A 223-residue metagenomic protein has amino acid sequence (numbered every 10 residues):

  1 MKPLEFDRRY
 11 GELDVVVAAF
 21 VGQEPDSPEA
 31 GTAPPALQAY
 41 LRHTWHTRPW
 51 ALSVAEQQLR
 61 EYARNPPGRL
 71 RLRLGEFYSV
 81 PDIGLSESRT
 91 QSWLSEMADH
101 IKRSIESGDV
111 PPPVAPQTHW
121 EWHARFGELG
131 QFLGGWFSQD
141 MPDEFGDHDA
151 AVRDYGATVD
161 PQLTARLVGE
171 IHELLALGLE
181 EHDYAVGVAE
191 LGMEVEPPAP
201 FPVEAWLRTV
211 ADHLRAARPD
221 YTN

Functional and structural regions predicted by a protein language model:
M1-R42, A98, D109-R153, A211 (+1 more regions): Short terminal alpha-helical segments
L4, R8, W50, V54 (+8 more regions): Alpha-helix boundary/N-cap detector
V16, A36, Y40, A55-Q58 (+10 more regions): Charge-rich, solvent-exposed alpha-helical interaction surfaces
A19, Q23, S27, H43 (+11 more regions): Surface-exposed polar/charged interaction patches
D26-P67, Q139-A176: Amphipathic alpha-helical interaction modules
W50, G68-L70, A115, P161-V168 (+3 more regions): Eukaryote-biased, non-catalytic alpha-solenoid scaffold regions
R73-W122, A185-N223: Amphipathic alpha-helical binding modules
